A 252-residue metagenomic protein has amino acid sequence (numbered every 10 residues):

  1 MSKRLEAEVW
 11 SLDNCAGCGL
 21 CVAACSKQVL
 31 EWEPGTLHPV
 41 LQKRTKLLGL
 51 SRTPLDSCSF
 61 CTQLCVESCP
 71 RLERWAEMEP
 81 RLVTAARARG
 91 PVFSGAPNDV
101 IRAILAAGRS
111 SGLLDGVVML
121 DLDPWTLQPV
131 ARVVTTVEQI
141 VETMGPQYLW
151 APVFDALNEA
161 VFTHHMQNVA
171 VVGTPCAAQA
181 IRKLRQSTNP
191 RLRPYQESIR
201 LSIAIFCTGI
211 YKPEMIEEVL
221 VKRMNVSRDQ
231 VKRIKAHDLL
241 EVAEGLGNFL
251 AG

Functional and structural regions predicted by a protein language model:
M1-D13, L120-W125: Small-residue-rich anion-binding loops in enzyme active sites
R4, N14, C58, P97: Charged, low-complexity surface patches
L5-A24, A103: N-terminal basic/disordered segments at the start of proteins
L5-A7, L50-S51, G90: A short, structure-level motif marking secondary-structure boundaries and short turns
W10, L20-K43, S51-P54, C58 (+1 more regions): Iron-sulfur cluster-binding cysteine motifs and their immediate structural context in ferredoxin-like electron-transfer
N14-G17, C21, L30, C61 (+4 more regions): General structural feature for long, well-ordered alpha-helical segments within catalytic domains of soluble enzymes
K46: DHp/HisKA histidine-phosphotransfer helix
P70-G252: Iron-sulfur-associated redox domains of electron-transfer enzymes in respiratory and anaerobic energy metabolism
